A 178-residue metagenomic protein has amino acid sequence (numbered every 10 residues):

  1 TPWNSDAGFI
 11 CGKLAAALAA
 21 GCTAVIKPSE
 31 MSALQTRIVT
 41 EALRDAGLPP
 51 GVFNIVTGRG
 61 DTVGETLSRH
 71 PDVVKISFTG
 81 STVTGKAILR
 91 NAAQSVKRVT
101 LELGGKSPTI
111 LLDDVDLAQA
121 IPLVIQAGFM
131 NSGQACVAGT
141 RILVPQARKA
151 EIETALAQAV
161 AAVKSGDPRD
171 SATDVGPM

Functional and structural regions predicted by a protein language model:
T1-Q119, A172: Rossmann-like NAD(P) dinucleotide-binding subdomain of oxidoreductase/dehydrogenase enzymes
K75, S81-M178: ALDH superfamily catalytic-core signature
